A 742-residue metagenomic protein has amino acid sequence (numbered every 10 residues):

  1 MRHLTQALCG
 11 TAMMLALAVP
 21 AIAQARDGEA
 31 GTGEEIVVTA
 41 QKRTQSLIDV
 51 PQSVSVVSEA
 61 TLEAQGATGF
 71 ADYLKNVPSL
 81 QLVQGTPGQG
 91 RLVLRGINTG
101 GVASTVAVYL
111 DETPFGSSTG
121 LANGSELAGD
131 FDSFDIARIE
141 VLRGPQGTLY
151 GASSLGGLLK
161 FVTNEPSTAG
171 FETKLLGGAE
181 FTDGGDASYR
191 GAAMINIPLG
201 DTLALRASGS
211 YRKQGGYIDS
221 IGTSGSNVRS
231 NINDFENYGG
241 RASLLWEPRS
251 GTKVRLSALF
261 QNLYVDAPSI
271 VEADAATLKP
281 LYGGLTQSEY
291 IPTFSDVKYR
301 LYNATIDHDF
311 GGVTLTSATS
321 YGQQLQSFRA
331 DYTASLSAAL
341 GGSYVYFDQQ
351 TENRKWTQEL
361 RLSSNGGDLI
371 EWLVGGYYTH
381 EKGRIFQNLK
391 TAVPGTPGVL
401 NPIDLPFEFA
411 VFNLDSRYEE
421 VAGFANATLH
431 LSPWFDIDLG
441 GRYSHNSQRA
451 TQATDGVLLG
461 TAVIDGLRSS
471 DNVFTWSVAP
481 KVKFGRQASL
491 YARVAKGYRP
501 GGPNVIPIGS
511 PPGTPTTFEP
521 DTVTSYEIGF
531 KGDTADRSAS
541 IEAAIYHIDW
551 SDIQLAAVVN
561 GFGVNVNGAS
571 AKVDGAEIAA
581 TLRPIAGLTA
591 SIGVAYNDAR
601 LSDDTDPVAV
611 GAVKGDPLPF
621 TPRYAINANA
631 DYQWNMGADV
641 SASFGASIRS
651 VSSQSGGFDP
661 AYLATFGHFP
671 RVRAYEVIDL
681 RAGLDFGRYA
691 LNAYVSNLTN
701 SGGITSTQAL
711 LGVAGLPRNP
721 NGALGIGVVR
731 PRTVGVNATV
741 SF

Functional and structural regions predicted by a protein language model:
M1-N76, N196, S250, D679 (+1 more regions): N-terminal Sec signal peptide and the immediately downstream disordered periplasmic leader that contains the TonB box
T39, A71, K75-T113, A137: Extracytoplasmic beta-strand/coil segments of soluble accessory domains associated with Gram-negative outer-membrane
F70-Y73, L92-R95, V106-D111, E126-G129 (+2 more regions): N-terminal periplasmic accessory domains that precede and gate Gram-negative outer-membrane beta-barrel machines
D111-R143: Short acidic/polar hinge/loop motifs at secondary-structure boundaries that mediate gating or recognition
E172, D183-P268, R300, R354 (+6 more regions): Transmembrane beta-barrel wall of Gram-negative outer-membrane proteins
A192, N303-Y332, K483, S489-A495 (+4 more regions): Membrane-embedded beta-barrel scaffold of Gram-negative outer-membrane proteins
E371-L373, I437, H547-D549, N567-F658 (+1 more regions): Gram-negative outer-membrane beta-barrel transporters
R649-A661, G683-F742: C-terminal beta-signal and adjacent terminal beta-strands/loops of Gram-negative outer-membrane beta-barrel proteins
